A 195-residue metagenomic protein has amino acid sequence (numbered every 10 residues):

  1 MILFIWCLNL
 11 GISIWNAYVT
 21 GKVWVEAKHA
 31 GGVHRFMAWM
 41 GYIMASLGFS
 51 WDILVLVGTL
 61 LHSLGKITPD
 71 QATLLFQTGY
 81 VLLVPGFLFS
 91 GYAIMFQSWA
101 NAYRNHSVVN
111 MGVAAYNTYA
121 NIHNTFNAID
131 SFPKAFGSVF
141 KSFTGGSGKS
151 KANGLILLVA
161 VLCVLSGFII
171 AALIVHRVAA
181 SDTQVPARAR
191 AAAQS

Functional and structural regions predicted by a protein language model:
I2-E26, F36-K66, D70-S142, K149-A179: Alpha-helical transmembrane segments and immediately adjacent membrane-interfacial amphipathic helices
H29-G32: Charged, low-complexity interaction regions
R177-S195: Non-cytosolic, low-complexity segments of secreted and membrane proteins
